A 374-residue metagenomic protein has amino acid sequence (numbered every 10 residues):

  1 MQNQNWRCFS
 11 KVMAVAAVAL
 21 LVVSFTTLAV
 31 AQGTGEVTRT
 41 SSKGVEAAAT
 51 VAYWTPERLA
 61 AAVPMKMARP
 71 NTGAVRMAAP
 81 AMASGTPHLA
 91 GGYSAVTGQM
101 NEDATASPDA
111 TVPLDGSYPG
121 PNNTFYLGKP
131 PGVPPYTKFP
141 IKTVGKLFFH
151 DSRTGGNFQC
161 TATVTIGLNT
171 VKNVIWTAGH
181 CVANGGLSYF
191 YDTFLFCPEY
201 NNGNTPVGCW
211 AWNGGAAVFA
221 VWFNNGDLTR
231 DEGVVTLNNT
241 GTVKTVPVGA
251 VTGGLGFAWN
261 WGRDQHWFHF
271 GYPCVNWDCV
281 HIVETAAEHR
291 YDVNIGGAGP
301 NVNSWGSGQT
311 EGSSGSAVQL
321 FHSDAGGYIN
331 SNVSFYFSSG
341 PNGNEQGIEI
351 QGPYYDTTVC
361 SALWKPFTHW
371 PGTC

Functional and structural regions predicted by a protein language model:
N3-A16: Bacterial N-terminal signal peptides that target proteins for export
M13-F25: Bacterial N-terminal signal peptides
A31-I166: Protease-domain processing segments flanking chymotrypsin-fold serine proteases, especially trypsin-like
N122-F158, T165-L168, A183, L187-K244: Conserved catalytic-core segment of clan PA serine endopeptidases
T177: Cytochrome P450 catalytic-core helices
L228-Q309: Chymotrypsin/trypsin-fold serine protease catalytic domain
G308-V333: Catalytic nucleophile loop of clan PA
S338-C374: C-terminal cap/linker of serine protease catalytic domains
